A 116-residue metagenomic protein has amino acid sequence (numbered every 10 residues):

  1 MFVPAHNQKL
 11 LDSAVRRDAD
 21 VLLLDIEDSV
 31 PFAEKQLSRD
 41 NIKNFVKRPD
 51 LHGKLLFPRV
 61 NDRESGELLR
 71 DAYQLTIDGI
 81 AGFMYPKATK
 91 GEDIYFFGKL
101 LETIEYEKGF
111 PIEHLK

Functional and structural regions predicted by a protein language model:
M1-K116: Expand to "…catalyze enediolate/carbanion chemistry for C-C bond making/breaking, isomerization, decarboxylation
